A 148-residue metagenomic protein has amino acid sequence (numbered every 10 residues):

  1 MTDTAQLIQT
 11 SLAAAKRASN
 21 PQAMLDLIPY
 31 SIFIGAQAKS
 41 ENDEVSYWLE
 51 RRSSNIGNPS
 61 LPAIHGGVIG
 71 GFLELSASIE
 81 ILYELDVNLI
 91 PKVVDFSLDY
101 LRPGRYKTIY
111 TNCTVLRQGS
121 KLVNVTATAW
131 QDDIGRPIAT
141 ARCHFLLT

Functional and structural regions predicted by a protein language model:
M1-A14, G104-Y106, Y110, T114-T148: HotDog/MaoC-like acyl-thioester-processing domains
M1-E50: Non-catalytic linker/capping segments at the edges of enzyme domains
S31-A38, D95-D99, Y110-N112, A141: Short structured motifs
I34, D43-V45, I90-F96, K107 (+1 more regions): A generic structural signal for short beta-strands and their flanking turns/coil linkers
L49-R51, Y100, L147: Hydrophobic residues in beta-strands and at strand termini
E50-S76: Hot-dog-fold acyl-thioester-processing enzymes
S78-Y110, V115: Hydrophobic beta-strand-centered segment that forms part of the acyl-chain substrate-binding groove
